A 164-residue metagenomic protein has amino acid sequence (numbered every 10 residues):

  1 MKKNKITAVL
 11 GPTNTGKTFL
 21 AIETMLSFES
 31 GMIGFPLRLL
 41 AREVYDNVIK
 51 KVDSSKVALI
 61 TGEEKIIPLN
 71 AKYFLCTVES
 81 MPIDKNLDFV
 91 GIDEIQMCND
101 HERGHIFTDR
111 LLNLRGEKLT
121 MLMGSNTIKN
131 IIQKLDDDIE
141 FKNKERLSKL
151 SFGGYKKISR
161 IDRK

Functional and structural regions predicted by a protein language model:
M1, F19-I22, G153-G154: Pre-Walker A adenine-sensing motif
M1-V9, F28-S30, I161-K164: Pre-Walker A (Motif I) flank of P-loop NTPase domains
T7-T13, P36, P68, Q96-D100 (+1 more regions): Short, flexible loop segments at the rims of nucleotide/cofactor-binding pockets, characterized by
T13-K50, I128: Conserved Walker A/P-loop ATP-binding site and its immediately adjacent core in helicase/helicase-like ATPase domains
S30, A71-Y73, N86-F89, G116-L122: Loop/turn-to-beta-strand initiation segments
G31, Q96-I161: Post-DEXD/H (motif II) to motif III coupling segment of the RecA-like Helicase ATP-binding lobe
V48-D88: Inter-Walker segment of RecA-like/P-loop motor cores
V78, D93-I95: Walker B catalytic acidic pair
